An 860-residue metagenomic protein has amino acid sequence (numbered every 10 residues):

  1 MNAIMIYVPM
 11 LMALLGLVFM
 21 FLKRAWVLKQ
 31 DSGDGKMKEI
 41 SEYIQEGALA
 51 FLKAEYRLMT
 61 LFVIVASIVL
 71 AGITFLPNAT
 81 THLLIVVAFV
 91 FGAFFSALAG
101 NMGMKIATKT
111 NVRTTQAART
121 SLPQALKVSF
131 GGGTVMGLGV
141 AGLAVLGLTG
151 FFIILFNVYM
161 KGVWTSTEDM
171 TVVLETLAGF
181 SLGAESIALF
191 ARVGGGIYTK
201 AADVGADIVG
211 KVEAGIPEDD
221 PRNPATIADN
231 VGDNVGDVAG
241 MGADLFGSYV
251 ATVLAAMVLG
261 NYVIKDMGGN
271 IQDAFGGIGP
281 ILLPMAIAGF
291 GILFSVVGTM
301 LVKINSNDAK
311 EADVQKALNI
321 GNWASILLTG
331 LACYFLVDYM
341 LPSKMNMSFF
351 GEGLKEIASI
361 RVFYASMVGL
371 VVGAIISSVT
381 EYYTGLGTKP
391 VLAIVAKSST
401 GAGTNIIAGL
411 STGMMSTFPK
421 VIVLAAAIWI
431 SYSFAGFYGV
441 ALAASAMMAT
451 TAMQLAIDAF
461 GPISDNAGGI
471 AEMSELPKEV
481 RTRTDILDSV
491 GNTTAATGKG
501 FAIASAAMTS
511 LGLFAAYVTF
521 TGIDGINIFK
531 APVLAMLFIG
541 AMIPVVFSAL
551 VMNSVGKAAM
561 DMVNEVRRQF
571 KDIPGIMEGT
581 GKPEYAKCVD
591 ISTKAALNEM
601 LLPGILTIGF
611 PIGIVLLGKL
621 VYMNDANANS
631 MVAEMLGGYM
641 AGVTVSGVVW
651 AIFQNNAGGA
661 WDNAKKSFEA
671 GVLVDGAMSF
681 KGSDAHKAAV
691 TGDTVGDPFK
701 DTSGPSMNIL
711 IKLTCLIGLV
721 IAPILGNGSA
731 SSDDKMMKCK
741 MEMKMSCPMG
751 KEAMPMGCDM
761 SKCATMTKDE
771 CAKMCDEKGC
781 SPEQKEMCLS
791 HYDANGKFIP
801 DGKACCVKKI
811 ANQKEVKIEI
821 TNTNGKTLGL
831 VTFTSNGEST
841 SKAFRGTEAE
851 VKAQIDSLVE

Functional and structural regions predicted by a protein language model:
M1-K740: Hydrophobic packing and interface segments
K161-E168, G268-G276, S343-G353, K587 (+4 more regions): Low-complexity, proline/glycine-enriched hydrophobic segments characteristic of transmembrane helices
L537, V831-F833: Short beta-strand elements
E838-T847: A short, exposed loop/beta-hairpin motif centered on an aromatic-Gly-Thr core
T847-V859: A short, charged, amphipathic alpha-helix used as a generic interaction element across diverse proteins
